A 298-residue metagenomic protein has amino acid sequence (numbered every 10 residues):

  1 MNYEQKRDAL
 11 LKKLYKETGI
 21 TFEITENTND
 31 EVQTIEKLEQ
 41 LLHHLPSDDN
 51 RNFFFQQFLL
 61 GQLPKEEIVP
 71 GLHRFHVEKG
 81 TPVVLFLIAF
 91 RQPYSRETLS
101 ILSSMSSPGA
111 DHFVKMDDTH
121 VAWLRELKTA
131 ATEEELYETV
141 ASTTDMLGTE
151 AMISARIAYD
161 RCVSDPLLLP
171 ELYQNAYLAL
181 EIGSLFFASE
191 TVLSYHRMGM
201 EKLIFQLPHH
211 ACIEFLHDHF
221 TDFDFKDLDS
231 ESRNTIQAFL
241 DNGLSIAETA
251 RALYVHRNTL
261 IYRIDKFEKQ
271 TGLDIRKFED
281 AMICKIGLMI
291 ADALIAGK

Functional and structural regions predicted by a protein language model:
M1-A131, Y195-L203: Interdomain helical linkers/hinges and coiled-coil/dimerization scaffolds that transmit conformational signals
F75-V77, V83, M105-K298: Cytosolic nucleotide-utilizing catalytic cores of signal-transduction proteins
